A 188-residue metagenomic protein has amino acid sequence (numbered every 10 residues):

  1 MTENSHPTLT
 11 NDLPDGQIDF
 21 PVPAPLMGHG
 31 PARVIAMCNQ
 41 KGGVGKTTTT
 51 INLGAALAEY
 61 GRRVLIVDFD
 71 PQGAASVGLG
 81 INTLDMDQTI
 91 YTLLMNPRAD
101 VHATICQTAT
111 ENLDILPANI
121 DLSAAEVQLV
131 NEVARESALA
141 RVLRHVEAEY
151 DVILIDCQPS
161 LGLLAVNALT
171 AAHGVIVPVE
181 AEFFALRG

Functional and structural regions predicted by a protein language model:
M1-G188: P-loop NTP-binding core
